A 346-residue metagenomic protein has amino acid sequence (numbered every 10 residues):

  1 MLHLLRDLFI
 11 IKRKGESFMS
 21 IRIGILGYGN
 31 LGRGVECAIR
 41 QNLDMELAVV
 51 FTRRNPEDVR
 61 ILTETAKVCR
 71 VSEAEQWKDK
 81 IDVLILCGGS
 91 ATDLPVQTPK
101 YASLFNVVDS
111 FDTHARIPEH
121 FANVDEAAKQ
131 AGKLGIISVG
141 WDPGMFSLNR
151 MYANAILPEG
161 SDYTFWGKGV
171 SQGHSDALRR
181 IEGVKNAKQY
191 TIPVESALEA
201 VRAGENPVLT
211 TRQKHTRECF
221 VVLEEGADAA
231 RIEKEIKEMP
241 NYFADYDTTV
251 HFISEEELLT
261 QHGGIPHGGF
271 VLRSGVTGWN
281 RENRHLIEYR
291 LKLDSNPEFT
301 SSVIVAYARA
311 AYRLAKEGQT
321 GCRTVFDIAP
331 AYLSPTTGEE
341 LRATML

Functional and structural regions predicted by a protein language model:
H3-F18: Short, Lys/Arg-enriched N-terminal segments with co-localized hydrophobic residues within the first ~10-30 amino acids
R22, R33-G34, Q41-A74, V170-A308: C-terminal substrate-binding/catalytic lobe of Rossmann-fold NAD(P)-dependent oxidoreductases
Y28: Glycine-rich Rossmann-fold phosphate-binding loop(s) that bind the pyrophosphate of adenine dinucleotide cofactors
A74-W77, A91-S110: Rossmann-fold NAD(P) dinucleotide-binding segment
V83-C87, V108: N-terminal Rossmann-like NAD(P) cofactor-binding module of classical short-chain dehydrogenase/reductase
F111-G135: Rossmann-fold NAD(P)-binding glycine/threonine-rich loop
M145-S161, D176-N186, A310: Oxidoreductase and adenylate-handling cofactor-binding alpha/beta cores
H285-L346: NAD(P)-dependent Rossmann-like dehydrogenase/reductase catalytic/cofactor-binding core
